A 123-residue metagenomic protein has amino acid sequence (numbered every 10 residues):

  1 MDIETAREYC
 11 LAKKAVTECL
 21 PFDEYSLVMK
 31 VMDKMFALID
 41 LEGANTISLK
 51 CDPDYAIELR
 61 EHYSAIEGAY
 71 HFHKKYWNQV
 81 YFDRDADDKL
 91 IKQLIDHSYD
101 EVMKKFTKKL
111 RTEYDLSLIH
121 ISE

Functional and structural regions predicted by a protein language model:
M1-L118: Charge-dense, helix-prone N-terminal extensions
I119-E123: Conserved small/polar residues in nucleotide/adenosyl-binding loops
